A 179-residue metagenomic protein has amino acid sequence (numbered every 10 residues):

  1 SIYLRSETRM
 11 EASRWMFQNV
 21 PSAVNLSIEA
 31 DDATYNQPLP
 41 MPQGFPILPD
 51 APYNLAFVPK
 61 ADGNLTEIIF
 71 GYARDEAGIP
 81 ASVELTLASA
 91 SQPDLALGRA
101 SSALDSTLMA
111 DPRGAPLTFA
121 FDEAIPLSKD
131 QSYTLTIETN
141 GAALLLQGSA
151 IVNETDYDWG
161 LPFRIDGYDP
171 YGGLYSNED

Functional and structural regions predicted by a protein language model:
T8-D179: C-terminal luminal/periplasmic domains and tails of membrane-associated envelope-modifying transferases
